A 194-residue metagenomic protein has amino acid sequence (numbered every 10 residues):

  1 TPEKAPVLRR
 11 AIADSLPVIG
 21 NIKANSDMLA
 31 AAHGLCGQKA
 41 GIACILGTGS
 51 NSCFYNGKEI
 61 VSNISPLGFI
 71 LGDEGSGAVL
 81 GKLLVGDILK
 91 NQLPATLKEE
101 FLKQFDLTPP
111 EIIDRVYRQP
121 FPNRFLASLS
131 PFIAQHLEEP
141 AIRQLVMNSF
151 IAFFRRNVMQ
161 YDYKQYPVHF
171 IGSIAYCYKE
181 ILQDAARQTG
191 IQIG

Functional and structural regions predicted by a protein language model:
T1-E3, I45-S50, A175-C177: Gly/Ser/Thr-rich loops at beta-strand to alpha-helix junctions that form or flank small-molecule/cofactor-binding
T1-L16, K23, L35-C36, Q119: Short beta-strand-loop/turn "lid" adjacent to the catalytic site in phosphate-handling enzymes
A5, A31-A32, Y178-K179: Short, well-ordered alpha-helical microsegments
A13-D14, L35-I42, G86-G194: ATP-binding/phosphotransfer module of carbohydrate and carboxylate kinases, centering on a glycine-rich
A13-G20, I60-G68, A185-Q192: Glycine/charged-rich beta-loop-alpha catalytic/anionic-binding loops adjacent to active sites
G20-A43: Conserved phosphate-binding catalytic cores of ATP/NTP-utilizing and phosphoryl-transfer enzymes
Q38-K90: Glycine-rich phosphate-binding loop of actin/hexokinase-like ATP-binding domains
